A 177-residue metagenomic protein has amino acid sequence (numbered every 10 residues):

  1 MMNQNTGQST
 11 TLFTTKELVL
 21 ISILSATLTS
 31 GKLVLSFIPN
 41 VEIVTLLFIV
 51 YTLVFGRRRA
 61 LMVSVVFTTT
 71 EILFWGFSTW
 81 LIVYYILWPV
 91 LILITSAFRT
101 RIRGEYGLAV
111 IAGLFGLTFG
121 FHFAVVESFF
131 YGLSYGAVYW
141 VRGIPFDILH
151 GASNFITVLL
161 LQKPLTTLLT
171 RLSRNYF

Functional and structural regions predicted by a protein language model:
M2-Q8, E17-L24, V63, V83-S128: Short helix-perturbing small/polar motifs within transmembrane alpha-helices
M2-V50, R58-M62: Hydrophobic transmembrane alpha-helices
T29-V41, V66-R99, Y131: Interfacial aromatic-anchored transmembrane helix boundaries in multi-pass membrane proteins
L46-I49, I72, I92, G120 (+1 more regions): Hydrophobic transmembrane alpha-helices of multi-pass small-molecule transporters
Y51-R57, T70-W75: Interfacial segments of multi-pass membrane proteins
L53-G56, I94-I102, K163-T170: Structural signal for the C-terminal ends of transmembrane alpha-helices and the immediately following loop
L81, G104-F177: Membrane-embedded alpha-helical hairpins and interfacial helices in multi-pass inner-membrane proteins
